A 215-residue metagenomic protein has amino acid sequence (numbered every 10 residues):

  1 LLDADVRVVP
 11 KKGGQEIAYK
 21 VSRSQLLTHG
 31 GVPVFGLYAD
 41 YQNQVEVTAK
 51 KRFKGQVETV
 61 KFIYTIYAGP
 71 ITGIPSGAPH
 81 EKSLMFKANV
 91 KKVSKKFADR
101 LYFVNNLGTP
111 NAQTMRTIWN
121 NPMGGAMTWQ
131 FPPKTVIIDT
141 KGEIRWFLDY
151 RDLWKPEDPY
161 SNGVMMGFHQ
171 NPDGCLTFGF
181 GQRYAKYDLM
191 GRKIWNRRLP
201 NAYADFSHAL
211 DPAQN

Functional and structural regions predicted by a protein language model:
L2-P10, L27-G31, Q42-N215: Histidine-/acidic-rich catalytic cores in large beta-rich domains
Q15-L27, D152: Solvent-exposed serine/threonine-rich low-complexity stretches and specific carbohydrate-binding patches
V34-A39: Short, flexible loop/turn segments at beta-strand junctions in immunoglobulin-like and fibronectin type III
